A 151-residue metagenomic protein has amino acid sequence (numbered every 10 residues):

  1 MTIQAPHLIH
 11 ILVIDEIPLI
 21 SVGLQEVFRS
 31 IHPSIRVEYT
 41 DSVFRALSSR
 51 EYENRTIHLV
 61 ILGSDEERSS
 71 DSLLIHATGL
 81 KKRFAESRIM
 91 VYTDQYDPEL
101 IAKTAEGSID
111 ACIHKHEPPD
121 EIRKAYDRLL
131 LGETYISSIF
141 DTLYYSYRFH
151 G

Functional and structural regions predicted by a protein language model:
H7-I20, L24-F28, V60: Conserved acidic segment of CheY-like receiver
D41-L59: Acidic, metal-coordinating helix/loop segments flanking the phosphotransfer/catalytic sites of two-component signaling
Y52-N54, L80-E86, G107: Conserved phosphotransfer cores of two-component systems
I57-L80: Conserved phosphotransfer microenvironments
V60, I89, C112-I113: Two-component signal transduction core modules
E66, Q95-E99: Conserved phosphotransfer active-site motifs of two-component signaling proteins, especially the receiver
E86-Y96: A short, hydrophobic beta-strand element within the central beta-sheet of small alpha/beta folds
I101-A105, D110, H114-G151: Short, flexible helix-to-coil linker/hinge segments that flank and couple to helix-turn-helix
